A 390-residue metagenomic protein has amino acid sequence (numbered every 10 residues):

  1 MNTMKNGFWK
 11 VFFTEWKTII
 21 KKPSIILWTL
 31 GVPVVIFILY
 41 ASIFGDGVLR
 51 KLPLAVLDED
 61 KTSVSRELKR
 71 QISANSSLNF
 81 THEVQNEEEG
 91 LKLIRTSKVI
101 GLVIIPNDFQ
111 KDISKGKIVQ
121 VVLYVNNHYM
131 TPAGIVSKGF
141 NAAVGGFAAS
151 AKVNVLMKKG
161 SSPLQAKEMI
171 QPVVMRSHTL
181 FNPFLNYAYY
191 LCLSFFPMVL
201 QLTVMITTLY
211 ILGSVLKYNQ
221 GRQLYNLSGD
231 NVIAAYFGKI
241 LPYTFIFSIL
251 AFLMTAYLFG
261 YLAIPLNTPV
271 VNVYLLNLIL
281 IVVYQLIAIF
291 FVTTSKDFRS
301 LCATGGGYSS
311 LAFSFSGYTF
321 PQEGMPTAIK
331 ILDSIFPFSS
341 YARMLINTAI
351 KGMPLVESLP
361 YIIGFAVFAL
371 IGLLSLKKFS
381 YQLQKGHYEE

Functional and structural regions predicted by a protein language model:
M1-Y187, Q382, E389-E390: Extracytoplasmic/periplasmic domains immediately adjacent to an N-terminal transmembrane anchor in multi-pass membrane
K5, W9-F13, L185, Y189 (+5 more regions): Alpha-helical membrane-protein architecture signal
Y40, K61, A256-Y257, P265-E390: Membrane-spanning alpha-helical segments of multipass transporters and channels
T131-A148, F181-F196, V215-L227, F247-T255 (+2 more regions): Hydrophobic alpha-helical transmembrane segments
C192-Y210: Long, hydrophobic alpha-helical segments
P197-L200, F245, I249, I279 (+2 more regions): Residue-level hotspots within pore-lining transmembrane alpha-helices of multi-pass secondary transporters
V204-I240, K385: Juxtamembrane interface at the cytosolic side of transmembrane helices
D230-Y257, I362, A366: Selective transmembrane-helix segments that form parts of the transport pathway or gating/packing helices in multipass
